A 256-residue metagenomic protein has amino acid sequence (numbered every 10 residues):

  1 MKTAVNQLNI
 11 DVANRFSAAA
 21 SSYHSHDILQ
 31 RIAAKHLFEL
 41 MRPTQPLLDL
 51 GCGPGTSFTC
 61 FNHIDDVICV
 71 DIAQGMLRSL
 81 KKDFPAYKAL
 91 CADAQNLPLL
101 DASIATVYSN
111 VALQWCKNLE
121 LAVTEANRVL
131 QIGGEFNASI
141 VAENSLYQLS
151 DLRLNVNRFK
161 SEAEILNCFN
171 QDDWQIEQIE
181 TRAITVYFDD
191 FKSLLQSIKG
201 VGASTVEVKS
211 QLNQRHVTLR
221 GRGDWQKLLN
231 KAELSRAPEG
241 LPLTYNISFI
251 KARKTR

Functional and structural regions predicted by a protein language model:
K2-R31: Class I SAM-dependent methyltransferase Rossmann-like catalytic core, especially the SAM/SAH-binding loop
I28-Q45, T56: Conserved alpha-helix/loop element of class I SAM-dependent methyltransferases that forms part of the SAM/SAH-binding
L29, P54, N157-K160, Q178-R256: Conserved Class I S-adenosyl-L-methionine
L48-N96: Class I SAM-dependent methyltransferase SAM/SAH-binding core
Q95-V107: A short acidic, Gly/Pro-enriched loop at the edge of an enzyme's catalytic core that lines a small-molecule cofactor
A105-N118: A short SAM/SAH-binding and catalytic strip from SAM-dependent methyltransferases
E120-E135: A short glycine-rich, Lys/Arg-flanked "PGG" loop and its adjoining helix->strand segment in the class I
E135-L166: Conserved class I S-adenosyl-L-methionine
